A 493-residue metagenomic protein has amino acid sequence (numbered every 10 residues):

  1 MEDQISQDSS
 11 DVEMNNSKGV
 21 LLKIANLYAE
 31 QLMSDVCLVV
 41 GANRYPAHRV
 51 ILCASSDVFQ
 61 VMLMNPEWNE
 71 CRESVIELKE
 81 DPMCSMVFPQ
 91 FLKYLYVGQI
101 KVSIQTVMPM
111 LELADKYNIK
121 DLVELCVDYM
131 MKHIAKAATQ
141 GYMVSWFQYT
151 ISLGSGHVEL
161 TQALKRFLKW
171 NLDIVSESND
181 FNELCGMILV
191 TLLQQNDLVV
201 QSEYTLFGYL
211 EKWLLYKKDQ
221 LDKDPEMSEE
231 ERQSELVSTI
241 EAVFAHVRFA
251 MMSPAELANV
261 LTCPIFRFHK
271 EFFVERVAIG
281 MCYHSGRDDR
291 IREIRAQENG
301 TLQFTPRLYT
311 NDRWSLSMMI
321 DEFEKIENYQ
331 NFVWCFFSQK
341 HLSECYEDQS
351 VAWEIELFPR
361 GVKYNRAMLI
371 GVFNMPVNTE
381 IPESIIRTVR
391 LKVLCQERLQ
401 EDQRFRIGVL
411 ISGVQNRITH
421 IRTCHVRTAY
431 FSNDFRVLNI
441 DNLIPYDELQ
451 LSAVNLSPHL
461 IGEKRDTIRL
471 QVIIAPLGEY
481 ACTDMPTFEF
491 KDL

Functional and structural regions predicted by a protein language model:
M1-C53, D81-M86, Q90-Q105: N-terminal BTB/POZ boundary and linker segment
E2-S6, Y45-A47, S55, E73 (+4 more regions): Alpha-helical scaffold in the C-terminal half of BTB/POZ domains and their immediate C-terminal extension
V12-L22, S384-K392, L443-S457: Charged, amphipathic alpha-helical segments
L21-A25, L32-M33, Y96-V97, M375-N378 (+2 more regions): Eukaryotic intrinsically disordered and solvent-exposed regulatory patches
D57-R72: Cytochrome P450 catalytic domain signature, combining two hallmark sequence patches
E77-L78: Metal/cofactor- and membrane transport-associated sequence elements
F91, L210, V472: A residue-level signal for conserved active-site and pocket-lining positions in enzyme catalytic cores
E401-L493: Domain-scale recognition of soluble eukaryotic interaction modules
